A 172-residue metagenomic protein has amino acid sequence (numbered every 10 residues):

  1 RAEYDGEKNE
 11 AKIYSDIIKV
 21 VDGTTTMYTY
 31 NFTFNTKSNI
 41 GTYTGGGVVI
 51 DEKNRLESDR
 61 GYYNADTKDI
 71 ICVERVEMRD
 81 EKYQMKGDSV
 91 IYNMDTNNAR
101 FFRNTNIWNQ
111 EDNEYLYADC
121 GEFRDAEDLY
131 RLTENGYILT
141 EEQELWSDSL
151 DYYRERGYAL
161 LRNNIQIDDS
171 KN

Functional and structural regions predicted by a protein language model:
R1-N172: Structural signature for solvent-exposed beta-strand/loop edge elements and short helix-capping sites, enriched
